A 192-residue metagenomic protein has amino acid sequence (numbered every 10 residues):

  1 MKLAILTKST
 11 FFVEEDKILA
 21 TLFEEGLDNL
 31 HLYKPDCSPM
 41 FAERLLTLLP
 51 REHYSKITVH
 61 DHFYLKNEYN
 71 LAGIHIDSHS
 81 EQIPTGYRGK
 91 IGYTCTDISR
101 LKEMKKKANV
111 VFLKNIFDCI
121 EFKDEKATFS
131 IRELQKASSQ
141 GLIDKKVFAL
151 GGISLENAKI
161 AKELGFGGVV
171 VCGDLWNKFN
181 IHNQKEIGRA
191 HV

Functional and structural regions predicted by a protein language model:
M1-D16, I91-C95, F148-A149: Active-site mouth loops of central-metabolism enzymes
I5, L30, K66, M104 (+3 more regions): Conserved, mostly hydrophobic/aromatic
T10-F23, D61-Y64, D97-E103, S154-K159: Short, acidic/polar
T21-G86: N-terminal active-site wall of soluble small-molecule enzyme domains
E43-V59, T85-I98, K126-A149, R189: Alpha-helix-loop-beta-strand connector modules within alpha/beta enzyme cores
S55, N70-H75, G86-Y93, K107-V111 (+1 more regions): Active-site regions of enzymes building and remodeling cell-envelope glycoconjugates
I74-P84, V110-E125, S130, L155-R189: Glycine-rich phosphate-binding active-site loops on the catalytic face of alpha/beta enzymes
